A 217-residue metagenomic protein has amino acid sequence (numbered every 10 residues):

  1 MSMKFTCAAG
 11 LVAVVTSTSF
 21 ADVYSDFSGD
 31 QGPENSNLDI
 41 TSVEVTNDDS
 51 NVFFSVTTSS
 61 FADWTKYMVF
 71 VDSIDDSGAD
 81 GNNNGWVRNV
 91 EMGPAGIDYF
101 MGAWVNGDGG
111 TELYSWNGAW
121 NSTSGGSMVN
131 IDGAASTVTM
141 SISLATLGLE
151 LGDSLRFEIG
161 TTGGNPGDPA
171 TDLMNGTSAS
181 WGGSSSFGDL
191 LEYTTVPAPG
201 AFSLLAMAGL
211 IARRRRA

Functional and structural regions predicted by a protein language model:
M1-C7: Bacterial N-terminal signal peptides that target proteins for export
G10-V12: Hydrophobic helical h-region of N-terminal Sec-dependent signal peptides in bacterial secretory/periplasmic proteins
T16-A21: Sec/Tat signal peptide C-region and signal peptidase I cleavage site
D22-D108, T162-A170: Surface-exposed, glycine/proline- and aromatic-rich loop segments on solvent-exposed faces across compartments
D49-F53, W64-M68, G126-N130, A135-T139 (+2 more regions): Extracellular structured ligand-interaction cores
D75-A95, T146-T195: Acidic/polar low-complexity flexible segments
Y99-I142: Structured beta-strand segments within beta-sheet-rich domains
P197-R213: A short, hydrophobic C-terminal helix/tail in secreted or cell-surface proteins
